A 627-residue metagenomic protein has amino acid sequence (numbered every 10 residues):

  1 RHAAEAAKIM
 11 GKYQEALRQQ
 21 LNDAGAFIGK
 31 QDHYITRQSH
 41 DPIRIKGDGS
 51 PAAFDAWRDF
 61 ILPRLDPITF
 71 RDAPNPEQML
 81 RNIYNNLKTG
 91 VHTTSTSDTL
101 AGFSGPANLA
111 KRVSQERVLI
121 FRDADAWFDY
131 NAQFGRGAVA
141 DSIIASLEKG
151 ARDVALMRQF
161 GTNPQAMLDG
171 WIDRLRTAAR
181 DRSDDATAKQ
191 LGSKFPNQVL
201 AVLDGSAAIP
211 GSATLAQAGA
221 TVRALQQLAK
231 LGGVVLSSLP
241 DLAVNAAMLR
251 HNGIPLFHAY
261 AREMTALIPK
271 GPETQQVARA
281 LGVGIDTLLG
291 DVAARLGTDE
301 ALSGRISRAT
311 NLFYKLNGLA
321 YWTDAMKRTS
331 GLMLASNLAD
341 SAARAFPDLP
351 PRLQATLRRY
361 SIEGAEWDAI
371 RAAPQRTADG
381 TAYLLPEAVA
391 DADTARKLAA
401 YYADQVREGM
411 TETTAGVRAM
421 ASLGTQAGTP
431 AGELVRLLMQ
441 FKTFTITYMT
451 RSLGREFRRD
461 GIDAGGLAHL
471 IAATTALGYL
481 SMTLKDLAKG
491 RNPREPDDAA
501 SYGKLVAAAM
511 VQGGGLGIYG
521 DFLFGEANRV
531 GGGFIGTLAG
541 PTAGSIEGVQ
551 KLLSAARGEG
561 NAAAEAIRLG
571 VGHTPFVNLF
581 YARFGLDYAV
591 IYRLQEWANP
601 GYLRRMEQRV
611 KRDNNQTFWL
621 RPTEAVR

Functional and structural regions predicted by a protein language model:
R1-E15, T36, I43-R44: Low-complexity, small/polar and acidic-rich linker and loop segments
Y13-Q20, A24: Hydrophobic or amphipathic alpha-helical targeting/insertion segments
A24-H40, H251-T265, R455-I462, R557 (+1 more regions): Short linear, low-complexity motifs centered on an aromatic residue
S50-S146, G150: Long, charge-dense tracts
R112-L236, P240-A507: Hydrophobic, often aromatic-rich secondary-structure segments at membrane interfaces
E456-R568: Small-residue (glycine/alanine-rich) low-complexity segments and short Gly/Pro motifs
R557-R627: Hydrophobic alpha-helical segments
